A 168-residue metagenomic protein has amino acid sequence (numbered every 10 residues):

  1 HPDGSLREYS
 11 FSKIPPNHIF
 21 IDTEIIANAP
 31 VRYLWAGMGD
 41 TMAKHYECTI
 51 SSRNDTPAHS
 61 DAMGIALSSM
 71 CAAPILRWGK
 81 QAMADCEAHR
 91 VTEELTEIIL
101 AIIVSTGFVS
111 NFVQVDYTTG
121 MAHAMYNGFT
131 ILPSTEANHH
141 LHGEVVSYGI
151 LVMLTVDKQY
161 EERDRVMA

Functional and structural regions predicted by a protein language model:
H1, E162-A168: Short, intrinsically disordered, charge-balanced linker/junction segments flanking boundaries in proteins
H1-L67: A glycine/threonine-rich phosphate-anchoring loop and its flanking beta-alpha core in nucleotide/phosphate-binding
P57-D164: Active-site segments that bind and position negatively charged phosphate/pyrophosphate groups
